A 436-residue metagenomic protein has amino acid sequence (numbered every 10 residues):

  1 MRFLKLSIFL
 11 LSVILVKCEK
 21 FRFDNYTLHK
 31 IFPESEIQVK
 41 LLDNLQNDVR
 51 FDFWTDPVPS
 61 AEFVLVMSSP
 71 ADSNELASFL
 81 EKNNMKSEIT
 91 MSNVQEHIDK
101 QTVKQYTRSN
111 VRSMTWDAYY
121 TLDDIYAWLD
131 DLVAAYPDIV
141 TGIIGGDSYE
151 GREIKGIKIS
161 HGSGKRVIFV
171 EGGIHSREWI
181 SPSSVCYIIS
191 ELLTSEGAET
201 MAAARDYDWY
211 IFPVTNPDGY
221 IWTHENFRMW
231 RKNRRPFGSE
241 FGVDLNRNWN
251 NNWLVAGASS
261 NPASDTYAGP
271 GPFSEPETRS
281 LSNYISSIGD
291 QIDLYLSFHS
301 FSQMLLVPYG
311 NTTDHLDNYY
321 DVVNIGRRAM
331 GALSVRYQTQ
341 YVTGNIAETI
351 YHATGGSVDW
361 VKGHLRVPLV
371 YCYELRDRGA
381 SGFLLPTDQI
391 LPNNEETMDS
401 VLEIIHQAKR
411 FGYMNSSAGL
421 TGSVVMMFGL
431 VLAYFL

Functional and structural regions predicted by a protein language model:
R2-S7, S12-L436: M14 metallocarboxypeptidase catalytic domain recognition
